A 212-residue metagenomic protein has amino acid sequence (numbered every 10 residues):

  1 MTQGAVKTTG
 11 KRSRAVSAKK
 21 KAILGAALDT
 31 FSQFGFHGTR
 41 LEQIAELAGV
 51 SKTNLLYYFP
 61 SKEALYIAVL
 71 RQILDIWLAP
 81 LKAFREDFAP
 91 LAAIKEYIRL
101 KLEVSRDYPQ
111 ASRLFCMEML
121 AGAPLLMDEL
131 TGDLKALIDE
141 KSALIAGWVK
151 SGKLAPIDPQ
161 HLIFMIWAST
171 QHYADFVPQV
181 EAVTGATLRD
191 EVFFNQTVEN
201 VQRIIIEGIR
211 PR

Functional and structural regions predicted by a protein language model:
M1-K7, E103, D107, K135 (+2 more regions): C-terminal peripheral helix-coil segments that are non-catalytic and often amphipathic
K19-L28, I44, V69-I73, W77 (+1 more regions): Generic hydrophobic, amphipathic alpha-helix propensity
A22, T30-A64, A68: Helix-turn-helix
V69-E96, I138-G147: Amphipathic alpha-helical linker/stalk segments
K82-A111, P159-I166, N195: Hydrophobic alpha-helical connector segments
A92, D128-D133, V149-M165: All-alpha amphipathic helical-bundle segments outside canonical DNA-binding/catalytic cores that form hydrophobic
I98-K101, F115-E118, I166, T170 (+1 more regions): Short alpha-helical scaffolding segments that buttress acidic/His motifs in well-ordered protein cores
R106-D128, F176-T184: Amphipathic alpha-helical segments used for helix-helix packing
